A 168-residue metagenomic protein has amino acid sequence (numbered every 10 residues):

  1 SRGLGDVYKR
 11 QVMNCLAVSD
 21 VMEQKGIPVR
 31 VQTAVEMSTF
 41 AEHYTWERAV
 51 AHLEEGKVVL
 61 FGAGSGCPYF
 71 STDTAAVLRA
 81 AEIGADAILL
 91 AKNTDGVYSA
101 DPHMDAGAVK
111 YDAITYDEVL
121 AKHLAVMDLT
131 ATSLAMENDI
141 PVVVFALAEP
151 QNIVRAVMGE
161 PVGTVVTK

Functional and structural regions predicted by a protein language model:
S1-Y8: Short, small-residue-biased leader/transition segments that mark boundaries at the very start of proteins
R2, E47-V50, M104-Y111, E160-G163: Short, hinge-like loop/turn segments at secondary-structure boundaries
Q11, S19, V59, A63-S65 (+2 more regions): Polyanion-binding loop/helix "lid" in catalytic or ligand-binding cores
Q11-T33: Ordered, amphipathic secondary-structure segments that act as subunit-interaction surfaces in large macromolecular
M13, S38-T39, D95-S99, P150-I153: Short gly/pro/ser/thr-enriched loop/turn and capping motifs at secondary-structure boundaries
C15-L16, D20, W46-S99: Internal active-site segments that recognize and position negatively charged phosphoryl groups and nucleotide moieties
V29-T33, F61-G62, L89-K92, V143-A146: General beta-strand structural signal in soluble alpha/beta enzymes
V31-L53, M127-L134, N138-V142: Extended, non-globular alpha-helical segments
